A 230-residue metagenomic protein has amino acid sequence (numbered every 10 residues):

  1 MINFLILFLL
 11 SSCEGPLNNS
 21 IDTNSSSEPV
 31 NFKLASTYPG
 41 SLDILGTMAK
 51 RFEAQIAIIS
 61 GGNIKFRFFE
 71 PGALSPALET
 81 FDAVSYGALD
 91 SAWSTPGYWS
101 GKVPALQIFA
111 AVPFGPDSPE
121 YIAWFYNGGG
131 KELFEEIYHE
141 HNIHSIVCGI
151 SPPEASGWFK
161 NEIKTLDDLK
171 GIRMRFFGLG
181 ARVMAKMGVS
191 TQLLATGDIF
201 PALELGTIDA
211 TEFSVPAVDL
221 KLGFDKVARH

Functional and structural regions predicted by a protein language model:
M1-I2, F52, G130: Alpha-helical structural motif
M1-S12: Bacterial N-terminal signal peptides
C13-Y121, E136-H230: N-terminal secretory/targeting leader peptides
A123-E136: Signature of the catalytic double-stranded beta-helix
